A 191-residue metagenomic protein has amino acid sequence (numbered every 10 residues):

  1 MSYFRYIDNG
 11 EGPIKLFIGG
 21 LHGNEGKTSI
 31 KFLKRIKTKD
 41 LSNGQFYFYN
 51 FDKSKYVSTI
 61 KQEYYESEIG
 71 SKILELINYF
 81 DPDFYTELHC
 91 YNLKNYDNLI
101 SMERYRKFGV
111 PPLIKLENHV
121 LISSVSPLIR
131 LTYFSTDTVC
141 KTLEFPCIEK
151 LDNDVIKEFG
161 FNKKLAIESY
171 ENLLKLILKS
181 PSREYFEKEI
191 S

Functional and structural regions predicted by a protein language model:
M1-S191: Structured catalytic-domain cores with a bias toward divalent-metal coordination
